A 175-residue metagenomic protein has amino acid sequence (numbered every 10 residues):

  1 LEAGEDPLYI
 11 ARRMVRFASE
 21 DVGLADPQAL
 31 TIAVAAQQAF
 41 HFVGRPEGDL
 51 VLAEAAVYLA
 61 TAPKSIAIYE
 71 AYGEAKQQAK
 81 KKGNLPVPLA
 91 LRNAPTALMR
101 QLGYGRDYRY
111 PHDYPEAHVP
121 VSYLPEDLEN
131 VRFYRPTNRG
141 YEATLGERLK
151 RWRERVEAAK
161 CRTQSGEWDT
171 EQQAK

Functional and structural regions predicted by a protein language model:
L1-H118, S122-R162: Terminal-proximal interaction/regulatory segments of ATP-powered molecular machines
K160-K175: Short, basic, low-complexity termini and linkers enriched in Ser/Thr/Gly/Pro that act as targeting/leader peptides
